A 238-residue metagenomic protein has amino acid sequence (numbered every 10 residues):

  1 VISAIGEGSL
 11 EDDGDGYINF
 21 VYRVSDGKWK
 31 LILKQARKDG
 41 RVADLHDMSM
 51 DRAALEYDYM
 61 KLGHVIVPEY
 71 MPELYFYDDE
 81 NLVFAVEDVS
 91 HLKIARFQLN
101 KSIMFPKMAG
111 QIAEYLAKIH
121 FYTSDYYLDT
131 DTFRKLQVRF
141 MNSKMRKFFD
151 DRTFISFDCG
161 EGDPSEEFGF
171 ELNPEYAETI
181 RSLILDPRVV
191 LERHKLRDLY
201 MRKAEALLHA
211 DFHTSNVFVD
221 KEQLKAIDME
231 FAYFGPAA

Functional and structural regions predicted by a protein language model:
I2-D26: ATP-binding glycine-rich phosphate-binding loop
R23-F133: ATP-binding pocket architecture of kinase catalytic cores
L33, A210, I227: Active-site flanking residues adjacent to catalytic metal/cofactor-binding acidic residues
R37, S90, F212-T214, F231: Short, glycine/acidic-enriched loop or turn micro-motifs at the edges of active sites
V42-L45, S49, L207, V219-A238: Active-site Asp-x-Gly
Y122, D198-A206: Protein kinase catalytic-loop region centered on the HRD/HxD motif
D131-L196: Active-site catalytic-loop/activation-segment of kinase and kinase-like phosphoryl-transfer enzymes
A204-H209, T214: Catalytic-loop of the protein kinase fold
